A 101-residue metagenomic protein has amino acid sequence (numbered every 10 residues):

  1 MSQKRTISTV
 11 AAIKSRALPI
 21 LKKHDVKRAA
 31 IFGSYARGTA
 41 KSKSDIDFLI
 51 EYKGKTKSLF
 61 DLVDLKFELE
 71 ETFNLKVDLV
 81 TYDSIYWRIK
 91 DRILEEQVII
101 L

Functional and structural regions predicted by a protein language model:
M1-R28, R37-S42, K55-L101: Catalytic core of pol beta-like nucleotidyltransferases
I31: Conserved histidines in hydrophobic membrane contexts and catalytic metal-binding motifs
D45-D47: Acidic Asp/Glu-based divalent-cation binding sites
L49-E51: Short hydrophobic/aromatic beta-strand micro-patches that form the beta-sheet surface supporting nucleotide- or nucleic
